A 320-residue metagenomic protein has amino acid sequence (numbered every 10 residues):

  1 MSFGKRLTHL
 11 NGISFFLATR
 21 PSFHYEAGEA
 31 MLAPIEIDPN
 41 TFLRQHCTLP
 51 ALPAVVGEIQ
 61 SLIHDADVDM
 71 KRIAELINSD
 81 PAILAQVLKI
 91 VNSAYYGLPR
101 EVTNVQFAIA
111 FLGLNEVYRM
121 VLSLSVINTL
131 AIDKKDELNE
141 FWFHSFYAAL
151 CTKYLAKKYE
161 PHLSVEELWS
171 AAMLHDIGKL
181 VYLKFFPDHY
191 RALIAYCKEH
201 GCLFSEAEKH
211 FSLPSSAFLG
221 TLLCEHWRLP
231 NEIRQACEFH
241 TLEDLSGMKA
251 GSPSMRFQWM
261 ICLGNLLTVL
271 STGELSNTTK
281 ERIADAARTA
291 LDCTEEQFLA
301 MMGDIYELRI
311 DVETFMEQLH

Functional and structural regions predicted by a protein language model:
R6, A18, Y25-T41, L49 (+2 more regions): Terminal helices and disordered tails flanking the catalytic cores of nucleotide-processing hydrolases
E26-H189, K198, C202-E281, L319: Conserved alpha-helical "signature site" that marks functionally important helical segments or helix/loop junctions
A192: Catalytic and substrate-binding regions of cell-wall glycan-acting enzymes that process beta-1,4-linked
